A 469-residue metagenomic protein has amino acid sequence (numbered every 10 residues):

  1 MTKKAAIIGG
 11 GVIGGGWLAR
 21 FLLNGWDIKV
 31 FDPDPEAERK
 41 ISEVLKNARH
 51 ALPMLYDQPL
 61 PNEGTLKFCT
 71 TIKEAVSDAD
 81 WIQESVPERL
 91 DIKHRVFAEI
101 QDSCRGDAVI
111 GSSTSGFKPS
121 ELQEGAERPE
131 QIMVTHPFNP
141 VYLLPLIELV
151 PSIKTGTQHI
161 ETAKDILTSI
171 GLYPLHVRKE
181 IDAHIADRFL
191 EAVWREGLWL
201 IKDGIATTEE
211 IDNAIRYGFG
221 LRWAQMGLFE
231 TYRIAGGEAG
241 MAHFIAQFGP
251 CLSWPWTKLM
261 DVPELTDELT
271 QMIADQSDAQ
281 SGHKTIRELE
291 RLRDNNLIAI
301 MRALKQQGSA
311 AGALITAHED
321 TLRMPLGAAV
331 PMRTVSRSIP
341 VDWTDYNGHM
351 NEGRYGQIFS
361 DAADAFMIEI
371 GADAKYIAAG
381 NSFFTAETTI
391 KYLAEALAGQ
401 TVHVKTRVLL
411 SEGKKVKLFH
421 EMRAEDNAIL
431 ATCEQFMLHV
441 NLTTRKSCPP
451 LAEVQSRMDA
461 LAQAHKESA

Functional and structural regions predicted by a protein language model:
M1-M54, S103: NAD(P)+-binding Rossmann beta1-loop-alpha1 motif at the extreme N-terminus of oxidoreductases
T2, N24, L172, A206-G327: NAD(P)-dependent Rossmann-like dehydrogenase/reductase catalytic/cofactor-binding core
G16, V141-L144, V150, I170 (+2 more regions): Active-site-proximal catalytic alpha-helix in oxidoreductases
P33-E36, A51-V109, F117: Rossmann-like NAD(P)-binding element
S112-R178, A183-D187: Rossmann-fold dinucleotide-binding core
L326-A386, L442-A469: Hot-dog-fold acyl-thioester-processing enzymes
F366-V416, L430-T432, L438: Hydrophobic beta-strand-centered segment that forms part of the acyl-chain substrate-binding groove
